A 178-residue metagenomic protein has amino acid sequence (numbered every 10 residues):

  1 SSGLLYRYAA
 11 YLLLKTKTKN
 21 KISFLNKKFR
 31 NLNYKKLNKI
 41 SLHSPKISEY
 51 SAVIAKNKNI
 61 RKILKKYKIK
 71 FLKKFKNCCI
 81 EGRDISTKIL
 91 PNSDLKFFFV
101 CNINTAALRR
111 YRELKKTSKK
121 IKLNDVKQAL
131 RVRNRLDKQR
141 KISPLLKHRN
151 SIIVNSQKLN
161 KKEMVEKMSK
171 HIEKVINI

Functional and structural regions predicted by a protein language model:
L4-C78, D84, N104, L108 (+3 more regions): ATP-dependent small-molecule kinase phosphotransfer cores that center on conserved nucleotide phosphate-binding segments
C78, D94-F98, S151-I153: Short, well-ordered beta-strand core segments
T87-S93: Phosphate-binding loop of NTP-binding sites
F99-N102, N155-Q157: Conserved AAA+ ATPase "SRH/arginine-finger" region at the nucleotide-binding site
L108-R110, S156: Domain-wide signal for the mature, well-folded portions of proteins, strongly enriched in nucleus-encoded organellar
L146-E163: Phosphate-binding beta-loop-alpha motif at adenosine-nucleotide cofactor sites
K167-I178: C-terminal alpha-helix
